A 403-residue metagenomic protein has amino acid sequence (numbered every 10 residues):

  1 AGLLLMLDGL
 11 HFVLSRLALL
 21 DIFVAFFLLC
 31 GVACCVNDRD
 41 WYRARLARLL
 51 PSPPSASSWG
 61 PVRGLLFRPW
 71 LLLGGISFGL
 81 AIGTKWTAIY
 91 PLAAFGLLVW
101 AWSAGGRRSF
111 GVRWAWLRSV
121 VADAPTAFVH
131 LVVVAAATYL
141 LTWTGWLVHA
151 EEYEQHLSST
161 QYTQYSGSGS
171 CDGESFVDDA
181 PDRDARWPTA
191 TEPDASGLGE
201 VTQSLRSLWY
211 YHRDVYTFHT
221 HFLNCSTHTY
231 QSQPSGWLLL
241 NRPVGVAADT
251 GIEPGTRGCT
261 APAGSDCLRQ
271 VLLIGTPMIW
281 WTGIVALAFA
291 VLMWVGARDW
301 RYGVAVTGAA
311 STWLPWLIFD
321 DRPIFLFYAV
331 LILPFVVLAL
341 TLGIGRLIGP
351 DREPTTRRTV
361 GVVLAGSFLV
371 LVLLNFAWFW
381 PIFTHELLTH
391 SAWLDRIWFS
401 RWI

Functional and structural regions predicted by a protein language model:
A1-M6, V13, F78, I82: Short helix- or helix-capping micro-motifs that position conserved polar/aromatic residues at function-defining sites
R16-F23, T84-T87: Short acidic/glycine- and proline-prone juxtamembrane loop motifs at membrane-interface regions of multi-pass membrane
A25, L72, T87-G105: Transmembrane-embedded, aromatic-rich helix segments that form part of the hydrophobic channel/pocket engaging
G31-W70, V99-R107: Membrane-interface transmembrane helices that cradle and orient dolichyl/undecaprenyl
S57-L66, G106-V129, L287-T307: Membrane-interface helix-loop-helix junctions at transmembrane boundaries of multi-pass membrane enzymes, predominantly
V62-W70, F78, S103-A104, W114-S159 (+1 more regions): Transmembrane helical bundles and short interhelical boundary loops of multi-pass, membrane-embedded
T138-R242, L388-I397: Aromatic-rich transmembrane-lumenal/periplasmic boundary elements in polytopic membrane proteins
T229-S232, N241-Y302: Membrane-interface anchor segments at the N-terminal boundary of transmembrane helices in multi-pass membrane enzymes
